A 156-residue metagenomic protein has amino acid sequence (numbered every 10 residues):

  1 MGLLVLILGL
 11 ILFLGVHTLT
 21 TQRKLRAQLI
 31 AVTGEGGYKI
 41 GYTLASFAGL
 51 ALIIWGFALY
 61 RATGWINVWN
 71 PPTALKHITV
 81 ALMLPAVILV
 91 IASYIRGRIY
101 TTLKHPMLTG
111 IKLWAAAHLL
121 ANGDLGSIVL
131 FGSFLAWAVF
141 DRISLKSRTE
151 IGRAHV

Functional and structural regions predicted by a protein language model:
M1-V5, W55-N67, A117-I128: Helix-coil boundary and interhelical linker segments in multi-pass alpha-helical membrane proteins
F13-Q22, L84-R96, F134-S147: Transmembrane alpha-helical segments that form the membrane-embedded catalytic/substrate-channel core of multi-pass
T18-G37: Membrane-interface helix-loop junction between the first two transmembrane segments
R26-I30, L59-T73: Membrane-interface helix termini and inter-helical loops of multi-pass transporters
E35-G37, N67-A81: Short aromatic-rich membrane-water interface segments that cap or initiate transmembrane helices in multi-pass membrane
I40-R61: A generic, lipid-embedded transmembrane alpha helix
S93-G132: Active-site beta-strand/loop microenvironment that shapes enzyme catalytic pockets
A154-V156: Conserved small/polar residues in nucleotide/adenosyl-binding loops
